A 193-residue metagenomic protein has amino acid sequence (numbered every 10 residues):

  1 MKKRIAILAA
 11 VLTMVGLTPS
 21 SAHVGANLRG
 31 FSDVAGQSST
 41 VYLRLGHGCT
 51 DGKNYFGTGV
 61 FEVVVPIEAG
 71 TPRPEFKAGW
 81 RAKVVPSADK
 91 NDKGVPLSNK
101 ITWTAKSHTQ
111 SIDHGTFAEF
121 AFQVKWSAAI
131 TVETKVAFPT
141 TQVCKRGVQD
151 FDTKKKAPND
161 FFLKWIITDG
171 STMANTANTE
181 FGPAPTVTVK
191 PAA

Functional and structural regions predicted by a protein language model:
I5-M14: Sec-dependent N-terminal signal peptides
M14-S21: C-terminal segment of classical bacterial N-terminal signal peptides
H23-A35, K145-A193: Extracytoplasmic/periplasmic copper-protein system
A35-W80: Low-complexity, serine/threonine/proline/glycine-rich extracellular segments that form mucin-like
G36-Y42, A118, T134-F138: Short, solvent-exposed loop/turn segments enriched in Ser/Thr/Gly
A69-I101, L163-T168, P185-T186: A surface/secretory-pathway sequence property marking extracellular, secreted, or lumenal proteins enriched
T104-V132: Low-complexity, intrinsically disordered segments enriched in Ser/Thr together with acidic residues
T131-G147, T153-K154: Serine/threonine-enriched low-complexity regions used as flexible
